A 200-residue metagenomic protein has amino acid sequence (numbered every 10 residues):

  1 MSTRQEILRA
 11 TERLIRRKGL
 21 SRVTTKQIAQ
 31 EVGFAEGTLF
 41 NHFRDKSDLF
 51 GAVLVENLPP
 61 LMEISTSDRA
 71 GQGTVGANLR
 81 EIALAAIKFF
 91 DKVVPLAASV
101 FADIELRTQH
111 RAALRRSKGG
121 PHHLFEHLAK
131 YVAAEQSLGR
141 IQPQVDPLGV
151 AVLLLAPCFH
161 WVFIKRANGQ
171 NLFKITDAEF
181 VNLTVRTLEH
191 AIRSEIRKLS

Functional and structural regions predicted by a protein language model:
R4-Q5, T25, S47, Q72 (+6 more regions): Short, structured helix-loop boundary elements
E6, L14-D48, A52-E56: Helix-turn-helix
A10-L14, A52, A85, P157: Short amphipathic alpha-helical elements of helix-turn-helix/winged-helix folds
R17-S21, V93, L138: Short coil/turn segments at alpha/beta junctions that flank glycine-rich nucleotide-binding fingerprints
L54-I82: Amphipathic alpha-helical linker/stalk segments
A77, E81, K88, H122 (+3 more regions): C-terminal peripheral helix-coil segments that are non-catalytic and often amphipathic
K88-H127: Short secondary-structure transition hinges
